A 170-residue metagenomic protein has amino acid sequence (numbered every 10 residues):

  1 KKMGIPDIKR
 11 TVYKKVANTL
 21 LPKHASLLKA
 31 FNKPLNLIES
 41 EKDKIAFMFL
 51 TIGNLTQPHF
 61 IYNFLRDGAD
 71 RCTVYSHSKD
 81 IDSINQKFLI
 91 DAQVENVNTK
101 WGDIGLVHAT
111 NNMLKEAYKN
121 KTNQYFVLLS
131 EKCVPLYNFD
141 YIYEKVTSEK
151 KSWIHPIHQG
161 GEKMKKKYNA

Functional and structural regions predicted by a protein language model:
K1-A170: ER/Golgi luminal nucleotide-sugar-dependent glycosyltransferases, focusing on the catalytic module
